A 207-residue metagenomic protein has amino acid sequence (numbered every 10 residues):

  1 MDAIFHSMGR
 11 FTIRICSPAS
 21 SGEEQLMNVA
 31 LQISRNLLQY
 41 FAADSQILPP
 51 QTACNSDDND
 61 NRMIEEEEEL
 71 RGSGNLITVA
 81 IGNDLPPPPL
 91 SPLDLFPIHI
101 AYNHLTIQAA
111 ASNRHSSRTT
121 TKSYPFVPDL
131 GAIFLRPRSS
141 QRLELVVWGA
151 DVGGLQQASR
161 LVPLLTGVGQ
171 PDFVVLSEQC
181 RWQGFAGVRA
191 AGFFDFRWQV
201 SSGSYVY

Functional and structural regions predicted by a protein language model:
M1-Y207: Solvent-exposed alpha-helical segments and adjacent loops that form catalytic or protein-interaction surfaces
